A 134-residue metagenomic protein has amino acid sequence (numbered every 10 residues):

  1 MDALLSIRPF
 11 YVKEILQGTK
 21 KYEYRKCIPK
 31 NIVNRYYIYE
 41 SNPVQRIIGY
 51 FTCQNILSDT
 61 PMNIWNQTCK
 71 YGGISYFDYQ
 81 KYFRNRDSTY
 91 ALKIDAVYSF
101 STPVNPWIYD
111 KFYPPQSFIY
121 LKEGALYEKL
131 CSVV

Functional and structural regions predicted by a protein language model:
D2-K26, I32, P43-I48, I56-V134: Contiguous surface segments at macromolecular interaction interfaces
Y37: Non-catalytic, usually N-terminal nucleic-acid engagement modules in DNA/RNA processing proteins
F51: Active-site-adjacent structural patch at catalytic or cofactor/ligand-binding sites
